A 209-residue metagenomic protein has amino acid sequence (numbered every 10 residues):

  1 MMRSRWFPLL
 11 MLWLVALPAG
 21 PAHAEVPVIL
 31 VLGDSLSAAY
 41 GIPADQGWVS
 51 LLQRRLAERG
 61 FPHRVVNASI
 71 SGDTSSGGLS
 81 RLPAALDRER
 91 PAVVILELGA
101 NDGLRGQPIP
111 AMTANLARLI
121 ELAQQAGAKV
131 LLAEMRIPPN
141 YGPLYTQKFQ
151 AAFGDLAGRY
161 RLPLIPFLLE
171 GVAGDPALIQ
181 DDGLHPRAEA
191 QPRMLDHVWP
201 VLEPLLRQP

Functional and structural regions predicted by a protein language model:
M1-R5: Positively charged n-region of N-terminal signal peptides that target proteins for export
W6, G20-A22, A188: Intrinsic low-complexity/disordered segments
W6-P8, A84: Sequence-pattern detector for short linear motifs and compositional/periodic biases rather than a specific fold
P8-P18: Bacterial N-terminal signal peptides
H23-S71, R81-R90: Serine-esterase "nucleophile elbow" of acetyl-processing enzymes
L51, F61, L79-P209: Alpha-helical cap/lid subdomain in secreted, periplasmic, or secretory-pathway luminal O-acyl-processing enzymes
G72-S76: Acidic-and-aromatic substrate-binding clefts and catalytic sites of carbohydrate-active enzymes
